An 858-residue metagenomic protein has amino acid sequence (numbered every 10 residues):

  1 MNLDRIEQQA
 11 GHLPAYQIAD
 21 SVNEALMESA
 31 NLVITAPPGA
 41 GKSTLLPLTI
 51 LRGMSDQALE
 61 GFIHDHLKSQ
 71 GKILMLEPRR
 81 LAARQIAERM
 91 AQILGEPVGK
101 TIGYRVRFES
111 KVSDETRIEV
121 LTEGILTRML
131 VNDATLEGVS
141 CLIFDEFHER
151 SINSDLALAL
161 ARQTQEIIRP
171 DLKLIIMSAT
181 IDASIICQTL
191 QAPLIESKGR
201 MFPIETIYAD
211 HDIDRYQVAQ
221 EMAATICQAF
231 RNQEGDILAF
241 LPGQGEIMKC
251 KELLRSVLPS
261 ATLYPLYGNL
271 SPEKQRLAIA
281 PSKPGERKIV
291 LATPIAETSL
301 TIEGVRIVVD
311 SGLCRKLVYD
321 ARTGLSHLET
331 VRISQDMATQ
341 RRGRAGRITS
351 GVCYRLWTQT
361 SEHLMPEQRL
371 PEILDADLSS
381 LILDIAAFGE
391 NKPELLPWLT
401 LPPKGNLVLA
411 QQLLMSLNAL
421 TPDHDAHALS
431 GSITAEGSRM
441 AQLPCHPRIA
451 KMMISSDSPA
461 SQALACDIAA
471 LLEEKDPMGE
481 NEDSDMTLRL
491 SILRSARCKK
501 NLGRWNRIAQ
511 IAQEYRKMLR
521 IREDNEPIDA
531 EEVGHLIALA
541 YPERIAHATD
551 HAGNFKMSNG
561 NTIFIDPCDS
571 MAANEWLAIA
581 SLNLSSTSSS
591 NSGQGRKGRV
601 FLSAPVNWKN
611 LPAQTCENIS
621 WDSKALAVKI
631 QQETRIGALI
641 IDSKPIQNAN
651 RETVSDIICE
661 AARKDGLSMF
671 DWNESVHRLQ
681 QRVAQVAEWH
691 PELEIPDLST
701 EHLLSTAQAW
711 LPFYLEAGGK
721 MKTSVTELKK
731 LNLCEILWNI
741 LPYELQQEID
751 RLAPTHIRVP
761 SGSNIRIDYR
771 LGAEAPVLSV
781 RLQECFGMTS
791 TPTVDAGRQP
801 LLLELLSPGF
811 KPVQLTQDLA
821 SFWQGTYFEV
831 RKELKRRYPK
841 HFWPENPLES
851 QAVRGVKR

Functional and structural regions predicted by a protein language model:
M1-M452, K517, D524, F564 (+4 more regions): P-loop NTPase motor module signature
T44, L253, P259-S260, P265 (+7 more regions): Second RecA-like catalytic domain
G103-R107, L121, E205-I207, Y267 (+10 more regions): Residues in well-ordered beta-strands of folded domains
L190, A548-H551, D750-A753: A short, compositionally biased
L194-S197, G553-S558, A753-P760: Short acidic-hydrophobic surface loop/beta-edge motif
G343, A578-A604, V780-L802: Short, solvent-exposed cationic patches
I537, C568, V628-R858: A positional "C-terminalness" feature that preferentially activates on distal terminal regions of long, nucleic
